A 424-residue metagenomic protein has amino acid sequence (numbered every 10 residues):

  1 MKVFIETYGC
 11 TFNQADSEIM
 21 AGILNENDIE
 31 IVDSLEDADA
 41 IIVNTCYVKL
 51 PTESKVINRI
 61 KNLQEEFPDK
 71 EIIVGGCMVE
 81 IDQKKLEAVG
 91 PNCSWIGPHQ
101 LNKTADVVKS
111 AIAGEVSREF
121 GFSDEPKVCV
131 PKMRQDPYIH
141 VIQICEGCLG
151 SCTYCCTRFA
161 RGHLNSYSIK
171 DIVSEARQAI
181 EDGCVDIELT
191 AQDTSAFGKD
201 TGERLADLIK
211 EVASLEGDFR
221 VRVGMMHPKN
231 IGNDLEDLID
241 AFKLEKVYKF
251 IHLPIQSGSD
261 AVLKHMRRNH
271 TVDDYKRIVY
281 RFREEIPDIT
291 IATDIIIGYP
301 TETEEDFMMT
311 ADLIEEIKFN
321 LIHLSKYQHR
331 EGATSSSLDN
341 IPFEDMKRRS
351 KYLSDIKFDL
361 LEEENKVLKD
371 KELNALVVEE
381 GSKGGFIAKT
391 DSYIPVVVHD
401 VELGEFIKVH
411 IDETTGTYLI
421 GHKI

Functional and structural regions predicted by a protein language model:
M1-A196, I251, D273-Y280, E284 (+5 more regions): Proteins enriched for Cys/Gly/acidic motifs involved in redox and nucleic-acid/cofactor modification
T7, M225, I255-S257, V377 (+1 more regions): Flexible glycine-/small-residue-rich
N13, K49-T52, V79, I231 (+3 more regions): Alpha-helix N-cap/loop-to-helix initiation residues
I72-I73, I81-D82, L86, E181-E304: Conserved SAM/AdoMet-binding glycine-rich loop
N102, G150, S195, K229 (+4 more regions): Glycine-centered loop/turn positions within well-structured domains that cap or flank conserved ligand/cofactor-binding
I172, L189, V223, L253 (+5 more regions): Conserved, mostly hydrophobic/aromatic
T301-E302, I314-F319: Contiguous mid-protein beta-loop-alpha structural module that forms a pocket-lining wall or clamp of enzyme active
Q328-H329, S337-I424: Terminal RNA-binding accessory module
